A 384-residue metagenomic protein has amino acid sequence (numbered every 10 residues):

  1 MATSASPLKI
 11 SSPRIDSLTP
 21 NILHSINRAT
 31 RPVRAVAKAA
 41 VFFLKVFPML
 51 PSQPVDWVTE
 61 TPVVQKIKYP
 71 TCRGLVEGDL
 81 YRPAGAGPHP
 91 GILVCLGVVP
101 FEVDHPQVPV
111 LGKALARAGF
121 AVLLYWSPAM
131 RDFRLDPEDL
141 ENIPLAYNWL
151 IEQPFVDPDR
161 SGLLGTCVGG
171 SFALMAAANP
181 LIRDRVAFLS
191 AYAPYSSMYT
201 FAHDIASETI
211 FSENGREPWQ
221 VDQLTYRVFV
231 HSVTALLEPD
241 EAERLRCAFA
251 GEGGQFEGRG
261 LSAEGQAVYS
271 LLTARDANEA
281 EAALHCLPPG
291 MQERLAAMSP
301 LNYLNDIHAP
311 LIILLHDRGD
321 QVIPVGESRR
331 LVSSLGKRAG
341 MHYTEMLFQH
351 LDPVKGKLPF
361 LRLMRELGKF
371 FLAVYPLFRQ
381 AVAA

Functional and structural regions predicted by a protein language model:
V41-G87: N-terminal cap/lid segment of alpha/beta-hydrolase-fold proteins
A84-L115, W126-S127: Short, surface-exposed "cap/lid" segments of acyl-processing enzymes
V103-L111, L124-G162, F172, A177-P180: Catalytic nucleophile-loop/oxyanion-hole region of alpha/beta-hydrolase and closely related hydrolase-like folds
L164-G170, Y192, D317: Conserved alpha/beta-hydrolase "nucleophile elbow" surrounding the catalytic nucleophile
M175-G265: Alpha/beta-hydrolase-fold enzymes
H203, F211, G260-A296, R329-S333 (+1 more regions): C-terminal catalytic histidine-bearing segment of alpha/beta-hydrolase fold enzymes
A296-L311, G326: Conserved serine/cysteine hydrolase catalytic core
I307, I313-H316, D320: Short beta-strand/loop motif that positions the catalytic acidic residue of the alpha/beta-hydrolase fold
